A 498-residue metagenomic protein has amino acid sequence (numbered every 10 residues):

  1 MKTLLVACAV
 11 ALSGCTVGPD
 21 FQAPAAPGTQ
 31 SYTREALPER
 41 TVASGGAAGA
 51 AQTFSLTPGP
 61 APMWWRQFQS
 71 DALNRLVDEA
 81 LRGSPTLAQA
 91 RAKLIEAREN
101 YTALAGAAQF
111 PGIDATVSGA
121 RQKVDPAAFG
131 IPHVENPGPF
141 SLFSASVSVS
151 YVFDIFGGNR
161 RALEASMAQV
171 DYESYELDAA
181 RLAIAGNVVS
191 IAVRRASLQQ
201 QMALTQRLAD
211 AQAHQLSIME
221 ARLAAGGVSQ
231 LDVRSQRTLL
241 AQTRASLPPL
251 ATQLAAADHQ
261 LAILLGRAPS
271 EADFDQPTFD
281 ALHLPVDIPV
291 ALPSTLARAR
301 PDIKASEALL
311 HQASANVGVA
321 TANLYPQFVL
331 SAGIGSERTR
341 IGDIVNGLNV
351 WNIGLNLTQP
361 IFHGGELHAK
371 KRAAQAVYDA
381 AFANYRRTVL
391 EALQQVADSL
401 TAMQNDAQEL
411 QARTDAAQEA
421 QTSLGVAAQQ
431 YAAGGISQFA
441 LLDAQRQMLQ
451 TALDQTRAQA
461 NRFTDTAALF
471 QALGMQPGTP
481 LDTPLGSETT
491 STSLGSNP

Functional and structural regions predicted by a protein language model:
K2-R82, A128-I131, F143, M167 (+4 more regions): Terminal intrinsically disordered/low-complexity segments used for targeting and assembly
T16-N187, Q327-A332, V350-N352, I361-K371: Short flexible linkers and secondary-structure junctions
V77, S144-S148, A192, P293 (+2 more regions): Membrane-embedded beta-strand positions in outer-membrane beta-barrel channels/transporters
A88-Q89, F153-R181, L231, S235 (+6 more regions): Sec/SRP-type N-terminal targeting helices
V124-A128, Q230, T339-D343: Outer-membrane beta-barrel proteins
N159, Y175-L292, A402, D406 (+3 more regions): Periplasmic alpha-helical coiled-coil/stalk elements that build and connect Gram-negative outer-membrane
L223-G227, Y431-G435, A472-Q476: A short glycine-centered flexible hinge/capping loop motif at secondary-structure junctions
G226-S229, A392, S399, G434-Q438: Alpha-helical heptad-repeat coiled-coil segments that mediate oligomerization/polymerization in large
